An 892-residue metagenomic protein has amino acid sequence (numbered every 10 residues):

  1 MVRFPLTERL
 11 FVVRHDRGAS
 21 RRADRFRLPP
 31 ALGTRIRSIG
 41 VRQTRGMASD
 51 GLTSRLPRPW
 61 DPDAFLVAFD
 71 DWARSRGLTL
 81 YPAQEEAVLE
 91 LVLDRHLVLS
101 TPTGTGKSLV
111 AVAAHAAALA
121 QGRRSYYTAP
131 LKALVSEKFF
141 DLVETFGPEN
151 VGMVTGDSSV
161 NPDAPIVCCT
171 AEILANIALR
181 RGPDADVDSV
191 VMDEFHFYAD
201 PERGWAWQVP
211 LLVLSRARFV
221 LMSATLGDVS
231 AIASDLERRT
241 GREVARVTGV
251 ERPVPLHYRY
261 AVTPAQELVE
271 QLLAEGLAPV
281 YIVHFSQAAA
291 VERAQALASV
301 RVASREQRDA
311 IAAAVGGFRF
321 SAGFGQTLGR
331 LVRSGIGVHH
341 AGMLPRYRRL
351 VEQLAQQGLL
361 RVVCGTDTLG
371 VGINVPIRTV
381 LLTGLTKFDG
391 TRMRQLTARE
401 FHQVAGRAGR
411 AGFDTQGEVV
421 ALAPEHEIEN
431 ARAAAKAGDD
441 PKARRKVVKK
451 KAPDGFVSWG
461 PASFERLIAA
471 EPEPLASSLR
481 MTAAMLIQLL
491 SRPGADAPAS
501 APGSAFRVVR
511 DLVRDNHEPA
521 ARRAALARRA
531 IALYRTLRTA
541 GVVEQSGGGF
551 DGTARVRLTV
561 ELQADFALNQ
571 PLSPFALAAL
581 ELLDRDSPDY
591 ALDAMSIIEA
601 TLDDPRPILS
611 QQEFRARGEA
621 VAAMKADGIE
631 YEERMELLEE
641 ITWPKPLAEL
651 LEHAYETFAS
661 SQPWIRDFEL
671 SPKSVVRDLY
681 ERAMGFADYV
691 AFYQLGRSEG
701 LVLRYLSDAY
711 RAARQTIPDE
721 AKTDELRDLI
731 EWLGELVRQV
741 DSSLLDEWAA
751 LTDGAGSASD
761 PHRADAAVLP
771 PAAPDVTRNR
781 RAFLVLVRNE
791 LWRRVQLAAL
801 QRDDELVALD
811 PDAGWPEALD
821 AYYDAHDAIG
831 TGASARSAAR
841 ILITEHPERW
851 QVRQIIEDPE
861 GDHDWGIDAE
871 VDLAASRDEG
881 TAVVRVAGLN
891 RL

Functional and structural regions predicted by a protein language model:
G33-L89, L93-H96, R305-R330: Helicase-associated low-complexity/disordered flanking segments
D70-W72, G77-V254, A261, P279-H284 (+1 more regions): Conserved P-loop/Walker A NTP-binding site and adjacent catalytic elements of P-loop NTPases
Y126-T128, S136, V143-G152, A288-V362 (+1 more regions): Conserved C-terminal RecA-like helicase domain
D163-L179, S334-P345, L354-N374: Conserved two-lobed SF2 helicase motor
A261-F285, E292, R349-Q357: Conserved interdomain hinge at the start of the Helicase C-terminal
G337, Q357, K449-D804, L809 (+3 more regions): Non-catalytic terminal extensions of ATP-dependent helicases
T379, T386-K387, R394-A435: Conserved segment of the helicase C-terminal RecA-like domain
E857-L892: Compact beta-sheet-dominated globular domain cores
